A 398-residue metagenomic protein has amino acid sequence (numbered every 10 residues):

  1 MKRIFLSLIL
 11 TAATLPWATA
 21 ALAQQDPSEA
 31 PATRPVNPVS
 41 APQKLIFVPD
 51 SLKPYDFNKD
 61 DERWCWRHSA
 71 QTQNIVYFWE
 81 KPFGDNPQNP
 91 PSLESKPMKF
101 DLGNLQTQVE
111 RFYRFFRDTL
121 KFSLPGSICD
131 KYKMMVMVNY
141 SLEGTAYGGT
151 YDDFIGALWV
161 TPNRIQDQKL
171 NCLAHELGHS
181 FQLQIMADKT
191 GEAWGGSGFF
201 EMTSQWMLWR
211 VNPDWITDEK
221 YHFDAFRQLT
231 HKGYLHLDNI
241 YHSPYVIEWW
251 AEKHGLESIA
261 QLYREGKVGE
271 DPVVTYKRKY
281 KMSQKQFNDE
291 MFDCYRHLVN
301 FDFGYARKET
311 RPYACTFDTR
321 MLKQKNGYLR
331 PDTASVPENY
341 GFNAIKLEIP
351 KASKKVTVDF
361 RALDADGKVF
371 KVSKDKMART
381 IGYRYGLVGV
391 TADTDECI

Functional and structural regions predicted by a protein language model:
I4-A13: Sec-dependent N-terminal signal peptides
L6, Q261-R264, K371-K376: Composition- and surface-driven signal marking solvent-exposed, interaction-prone regions in large proteins
A18-T19: N-terminal signal peptide c-region/cleavage motif recognized by signal peptidases
Q24-T107, R111, F115, Y383-Y385 (+1 more regions): Zymogen propeptides/activation segments of proteases
Q71-G196, S204, D214-W215: Juxtacatalytic substrate-recognition/specificity segment
T150-Y151, D167-C172, A187-S258, Y263-D302: Acidic/His/Gly-enriched intrinsically disordered linker/tail segments that often contain short helix/coil "MoRF-like"
E270-I398: Beta/coil-rich, acidic/histidine-enriched accessory regions frequently appended to metallopeptidases
